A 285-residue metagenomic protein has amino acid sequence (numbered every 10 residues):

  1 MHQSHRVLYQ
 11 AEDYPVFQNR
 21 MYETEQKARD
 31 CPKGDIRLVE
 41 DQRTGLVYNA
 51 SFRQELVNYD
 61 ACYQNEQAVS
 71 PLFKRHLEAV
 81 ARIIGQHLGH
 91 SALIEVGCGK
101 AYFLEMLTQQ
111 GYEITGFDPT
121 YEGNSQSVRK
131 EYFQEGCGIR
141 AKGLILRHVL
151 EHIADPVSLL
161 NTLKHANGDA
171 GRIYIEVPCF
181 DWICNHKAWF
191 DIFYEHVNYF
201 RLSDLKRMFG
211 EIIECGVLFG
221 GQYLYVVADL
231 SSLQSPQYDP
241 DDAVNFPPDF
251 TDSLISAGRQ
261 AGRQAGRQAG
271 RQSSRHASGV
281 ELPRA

Functional and structural regions predicted by a protein language model:
M1-A50: N-terminal auxiliary segments of SAM/dcSAM-dependent transferases
V7-A11, E211-Y223: Conserved S-adenosyl-L-methionine
V16, I175-N198, L202-D204: Short, glycine-/aromatic-enriched active-site segment of Class I SAM-dependent methyltransferases
P32-D35, E40, G45-E122, K130-E131 (+3 more regions): Extended interfacial segments that mediate partner engagement and assembly in macromolecular machines
I83-I84, D229-R263, R275-A285: Hydrophobic, well-ordered beta-alpha structural blocks that scaffold small-molecule cofactor pockets
L144-I145: A conserved beta-strand element that flanks and buttresses the S-adenosyl-L-methionine
H148-H152: A short His-aromatic
V157-Y174: A short glycine-rich, Lys/Arg-flanked "PGG" loop and its adjoining helix->strand segment in the class I
